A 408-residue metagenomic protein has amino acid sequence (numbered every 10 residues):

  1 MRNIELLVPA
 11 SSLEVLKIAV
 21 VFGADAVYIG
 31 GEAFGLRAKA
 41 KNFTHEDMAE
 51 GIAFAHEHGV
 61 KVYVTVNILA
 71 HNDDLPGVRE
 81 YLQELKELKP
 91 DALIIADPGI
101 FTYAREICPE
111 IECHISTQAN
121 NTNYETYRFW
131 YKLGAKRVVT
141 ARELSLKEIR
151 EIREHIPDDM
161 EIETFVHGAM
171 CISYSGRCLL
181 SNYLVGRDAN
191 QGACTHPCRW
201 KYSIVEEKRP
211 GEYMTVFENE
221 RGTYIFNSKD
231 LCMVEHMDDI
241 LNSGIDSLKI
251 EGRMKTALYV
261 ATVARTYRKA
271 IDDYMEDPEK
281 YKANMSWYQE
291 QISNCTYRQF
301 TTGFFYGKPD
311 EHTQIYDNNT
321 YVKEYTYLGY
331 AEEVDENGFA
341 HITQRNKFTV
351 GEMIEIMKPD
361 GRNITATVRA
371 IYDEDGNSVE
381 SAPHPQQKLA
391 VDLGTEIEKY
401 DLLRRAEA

Functional and structural regions predicted by a protein language model:
M1-V21, A26-A33, G51-I52, H58-I68 (+6 more regions): Surface-exposed amphipathic alpha-helical tracts and adjacent flexible/coil segments at the periphery of soluble enzymes
R37-H56: Glycine-rich, positively charged N-terminal anion/phosphate-binding segment
V64-T65, I95, I115-T117: Short beta-strand elements of ligand-binding domains
P76, C113-Y124: Gly/Gly-Pro- and Ser/Thr-rich, intrinsically disordered tail segments characteristic of DNA damage-repair and tolerance
G99-I100: Alpha-helix capping/helix-boundary segments
R105: Short glycine-biased active-site loop of nucleotidyltransferases that positions the nucleotide triphosphate and helps
C108: Conserved phosphotransfer cores of two-component systems
